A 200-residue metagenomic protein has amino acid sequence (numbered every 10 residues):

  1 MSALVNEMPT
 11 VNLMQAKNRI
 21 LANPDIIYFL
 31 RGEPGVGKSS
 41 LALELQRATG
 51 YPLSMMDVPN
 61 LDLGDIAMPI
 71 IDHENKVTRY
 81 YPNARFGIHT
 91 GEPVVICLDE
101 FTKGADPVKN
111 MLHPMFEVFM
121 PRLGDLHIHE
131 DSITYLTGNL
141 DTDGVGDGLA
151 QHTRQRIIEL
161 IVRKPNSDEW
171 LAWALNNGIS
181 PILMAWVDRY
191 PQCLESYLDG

Functional and structural regions predicted by a protein language model:
M1-G200: C-terminal regulatory/interaction module of P-loop NTP-utilizing enzymes
